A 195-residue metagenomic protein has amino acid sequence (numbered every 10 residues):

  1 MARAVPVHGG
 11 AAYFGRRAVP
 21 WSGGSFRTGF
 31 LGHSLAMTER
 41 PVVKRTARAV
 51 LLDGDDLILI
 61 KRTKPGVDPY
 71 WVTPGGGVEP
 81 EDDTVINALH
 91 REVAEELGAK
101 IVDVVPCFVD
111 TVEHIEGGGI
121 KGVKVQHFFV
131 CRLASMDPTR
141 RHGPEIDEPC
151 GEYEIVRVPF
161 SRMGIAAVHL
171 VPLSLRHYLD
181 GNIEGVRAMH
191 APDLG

Functional and structural regions predicted by a protein language model:
M1-A12: Extreme N-terminal basic, low-complexity initiation segments that serve as generic localization/processing leaders
Y13-F14, F26, F30: Aromatic (phenylalanine/tyrosine) cluster motif
L35-I58, E79: Conserved N-terminal beta-strand and adjoining loop/helix that marks the start of the Nudix/MutT-like hydrolase domain
D56-A99: Conserved Nudix-box catalytic region and its N-terminal flanking loop in Nudix hydrolases and closely related
G66-W71, P138-G195: Nudix hydrolase/Nudix homology domain
K100-D110: A short coil-to-beta-strand element that immediately follows conserved catalytic motifs
V112-H142, V156, H177-Y178: Active-site-adjacent beta-strand/loop module that shapes the phosphate/pyrophosphate-binding cleft
